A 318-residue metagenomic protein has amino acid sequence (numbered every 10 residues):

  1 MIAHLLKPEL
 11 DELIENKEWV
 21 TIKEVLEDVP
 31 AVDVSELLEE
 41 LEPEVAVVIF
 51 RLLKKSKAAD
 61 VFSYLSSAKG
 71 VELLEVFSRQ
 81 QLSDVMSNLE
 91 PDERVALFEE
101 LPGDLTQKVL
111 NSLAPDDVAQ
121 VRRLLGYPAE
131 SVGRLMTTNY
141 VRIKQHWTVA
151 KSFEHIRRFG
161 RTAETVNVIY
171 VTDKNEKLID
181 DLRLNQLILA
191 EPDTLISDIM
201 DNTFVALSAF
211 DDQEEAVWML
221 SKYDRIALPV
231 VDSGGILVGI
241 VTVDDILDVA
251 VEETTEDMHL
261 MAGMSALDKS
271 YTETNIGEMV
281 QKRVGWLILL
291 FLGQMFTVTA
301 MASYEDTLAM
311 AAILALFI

Functional and structural regions predicted by a protein language model:
M1-S265: Hydrophobic packing positions in regular secondary-structure scaffolds
E256-I318: Alpha-helical transmembrane segments and their membrane-interface boundaries that form or gate the permeation pathway
